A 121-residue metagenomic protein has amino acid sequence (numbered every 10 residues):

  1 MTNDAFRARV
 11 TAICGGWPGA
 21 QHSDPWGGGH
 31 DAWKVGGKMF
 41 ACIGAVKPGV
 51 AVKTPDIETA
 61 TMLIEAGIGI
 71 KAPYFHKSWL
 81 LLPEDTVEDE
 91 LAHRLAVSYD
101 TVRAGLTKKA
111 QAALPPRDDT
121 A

Functional and structural regions predicted by a protein language model:
M1-A121: Charge-dense, helix-prone N-terminal extensions
